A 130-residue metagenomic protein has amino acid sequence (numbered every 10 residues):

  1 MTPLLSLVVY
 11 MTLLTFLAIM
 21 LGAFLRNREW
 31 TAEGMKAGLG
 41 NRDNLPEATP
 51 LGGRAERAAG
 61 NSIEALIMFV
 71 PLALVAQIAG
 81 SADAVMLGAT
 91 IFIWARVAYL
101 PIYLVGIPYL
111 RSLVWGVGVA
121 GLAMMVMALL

Functional and structural regions predicted by a protein language model:
M1-L7, A73-G88, M124-L130: Helix-coil boundary and interhelical linker segments in multi-pass alpha-helical membrane proteins
T2-L39: N-terminal signal-anchor transmembrane alpha helix
Y10-L13, A59, T90-W94, L113 (+1 more regions): Hydrophobic residues within alpha-helical transmembrane segments of multi-pass solute transporters/permease subunits
I19-R26, L72, Q77, Y103 (+1 more regions): Structural signal for membrane-spanning alpha-helices in multi-pass inner-membrane proteins, emphasizing helix cores
N27-T31, S81, P108: Transmembrane helix-loop junctions in multipass membrane proteins, especially transporters and channels
P50-I63: A loop-to-helix transmembrane entry motif
G60-A73: Core segments of transmembrane alpha-helices that mediate helix-helix packing or line hydrophobic substrate/ligand
V97-A120: Interfacial loop-to-transmembrane junctions
